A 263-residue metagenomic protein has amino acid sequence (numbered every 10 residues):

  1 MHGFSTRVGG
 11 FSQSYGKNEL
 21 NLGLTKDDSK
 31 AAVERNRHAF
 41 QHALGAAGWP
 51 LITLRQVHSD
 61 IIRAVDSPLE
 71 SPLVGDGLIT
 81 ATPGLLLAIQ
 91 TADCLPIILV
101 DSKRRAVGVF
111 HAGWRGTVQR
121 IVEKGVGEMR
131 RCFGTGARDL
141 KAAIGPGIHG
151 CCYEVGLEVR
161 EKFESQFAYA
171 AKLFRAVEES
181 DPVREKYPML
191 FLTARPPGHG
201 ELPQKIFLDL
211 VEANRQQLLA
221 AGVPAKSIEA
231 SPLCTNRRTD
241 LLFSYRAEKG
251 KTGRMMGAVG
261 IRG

Functional and structural regions predicted by a protein language model:
M1-G263: Active-site microenvironment for binding and transforming phosphate-containing groups
